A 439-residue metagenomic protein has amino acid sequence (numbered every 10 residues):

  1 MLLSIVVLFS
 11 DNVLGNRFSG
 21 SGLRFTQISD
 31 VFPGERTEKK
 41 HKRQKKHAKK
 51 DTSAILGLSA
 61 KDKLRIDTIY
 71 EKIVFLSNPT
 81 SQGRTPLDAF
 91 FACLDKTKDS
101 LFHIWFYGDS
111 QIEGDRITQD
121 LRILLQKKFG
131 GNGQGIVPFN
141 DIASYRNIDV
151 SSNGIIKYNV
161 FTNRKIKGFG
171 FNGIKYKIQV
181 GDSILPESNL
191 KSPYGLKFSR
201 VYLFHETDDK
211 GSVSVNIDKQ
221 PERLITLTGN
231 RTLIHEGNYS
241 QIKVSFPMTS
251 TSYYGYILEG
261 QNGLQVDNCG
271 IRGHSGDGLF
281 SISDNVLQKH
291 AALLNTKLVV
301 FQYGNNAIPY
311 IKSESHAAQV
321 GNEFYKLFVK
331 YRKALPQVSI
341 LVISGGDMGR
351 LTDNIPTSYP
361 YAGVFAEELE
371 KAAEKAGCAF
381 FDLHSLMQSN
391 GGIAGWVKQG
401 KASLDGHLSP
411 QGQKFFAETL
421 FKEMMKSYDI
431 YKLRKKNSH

Functional and structural regions predicted by a protein language model:
M1-N12: Hydrophobic membrane-insertion alpha-helices, especially the h-region of bacterial N-terminal signal peptides
V13-N16, G346-H439: Catalytic His-Asp segment of secreted/periplasmic serine-dependent ester chemistry enzymes
V13-R65: Juxtamembrane proline-rich low-complexity "stalk" or linker regions positioned immediately after a signal peptide
A89-S100: A short acidic-Thr-Gly-centered motif at the start of a beta-strand
S100-F106, E113, I117, G263-P356 (+3 more regions): Conserved, compact domain cores that house catalytic/ligand-binding motifs in diverse enzymes and effector modules
G108, H205-T207, S344: Short beta-strand/turn micro-motifs composed of small residues that flank or help shape donor/cofactor-binding pockets
E113-N216, R223-N322, H407: Conserved SGNH/GDSL esterase-like catalytic core that processes O-acyl groups on lipids and polysaccharides
